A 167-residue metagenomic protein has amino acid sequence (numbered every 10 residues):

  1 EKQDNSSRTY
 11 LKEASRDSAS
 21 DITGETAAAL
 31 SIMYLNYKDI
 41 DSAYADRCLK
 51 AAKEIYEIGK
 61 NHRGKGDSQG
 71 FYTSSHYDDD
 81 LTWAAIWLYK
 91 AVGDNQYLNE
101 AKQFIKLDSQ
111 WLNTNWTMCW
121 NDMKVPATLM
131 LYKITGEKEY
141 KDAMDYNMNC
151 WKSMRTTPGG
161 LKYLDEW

Functional and structural regions predicted by a protein language model:
E1-W167: Glycan-recognition and catalytic cores of secretory/periplasmic carbohydrate-active enzymes
